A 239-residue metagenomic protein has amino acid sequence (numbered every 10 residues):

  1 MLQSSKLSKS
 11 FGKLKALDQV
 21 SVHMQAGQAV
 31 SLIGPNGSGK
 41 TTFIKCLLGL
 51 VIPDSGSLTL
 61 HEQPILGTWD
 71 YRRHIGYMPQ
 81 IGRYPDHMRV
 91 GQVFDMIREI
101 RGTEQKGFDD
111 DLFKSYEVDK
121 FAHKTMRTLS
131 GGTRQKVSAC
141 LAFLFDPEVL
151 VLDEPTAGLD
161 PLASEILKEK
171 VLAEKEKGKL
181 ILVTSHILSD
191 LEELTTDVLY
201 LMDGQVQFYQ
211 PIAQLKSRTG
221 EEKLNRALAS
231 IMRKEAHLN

Functional and structural regions predicted by a protein language model:
I33-P35: The feature captures the beta-strand-to-loop junction immediately N-terminal to the Walker
L48: Helix-to-loop junction immediately C-terminal to a conserved catalytic motif
G56-Y71: Conserved ABC transporter NBD signature motif
D95, K106-F121: Conserved ABC ATPase "signature" region
T125-G132: Conserved ABC ATPase signature
L150-E154: Catalytic Walker B motif of ABC-type/P-loop ATPase nucleotide-binding domains
